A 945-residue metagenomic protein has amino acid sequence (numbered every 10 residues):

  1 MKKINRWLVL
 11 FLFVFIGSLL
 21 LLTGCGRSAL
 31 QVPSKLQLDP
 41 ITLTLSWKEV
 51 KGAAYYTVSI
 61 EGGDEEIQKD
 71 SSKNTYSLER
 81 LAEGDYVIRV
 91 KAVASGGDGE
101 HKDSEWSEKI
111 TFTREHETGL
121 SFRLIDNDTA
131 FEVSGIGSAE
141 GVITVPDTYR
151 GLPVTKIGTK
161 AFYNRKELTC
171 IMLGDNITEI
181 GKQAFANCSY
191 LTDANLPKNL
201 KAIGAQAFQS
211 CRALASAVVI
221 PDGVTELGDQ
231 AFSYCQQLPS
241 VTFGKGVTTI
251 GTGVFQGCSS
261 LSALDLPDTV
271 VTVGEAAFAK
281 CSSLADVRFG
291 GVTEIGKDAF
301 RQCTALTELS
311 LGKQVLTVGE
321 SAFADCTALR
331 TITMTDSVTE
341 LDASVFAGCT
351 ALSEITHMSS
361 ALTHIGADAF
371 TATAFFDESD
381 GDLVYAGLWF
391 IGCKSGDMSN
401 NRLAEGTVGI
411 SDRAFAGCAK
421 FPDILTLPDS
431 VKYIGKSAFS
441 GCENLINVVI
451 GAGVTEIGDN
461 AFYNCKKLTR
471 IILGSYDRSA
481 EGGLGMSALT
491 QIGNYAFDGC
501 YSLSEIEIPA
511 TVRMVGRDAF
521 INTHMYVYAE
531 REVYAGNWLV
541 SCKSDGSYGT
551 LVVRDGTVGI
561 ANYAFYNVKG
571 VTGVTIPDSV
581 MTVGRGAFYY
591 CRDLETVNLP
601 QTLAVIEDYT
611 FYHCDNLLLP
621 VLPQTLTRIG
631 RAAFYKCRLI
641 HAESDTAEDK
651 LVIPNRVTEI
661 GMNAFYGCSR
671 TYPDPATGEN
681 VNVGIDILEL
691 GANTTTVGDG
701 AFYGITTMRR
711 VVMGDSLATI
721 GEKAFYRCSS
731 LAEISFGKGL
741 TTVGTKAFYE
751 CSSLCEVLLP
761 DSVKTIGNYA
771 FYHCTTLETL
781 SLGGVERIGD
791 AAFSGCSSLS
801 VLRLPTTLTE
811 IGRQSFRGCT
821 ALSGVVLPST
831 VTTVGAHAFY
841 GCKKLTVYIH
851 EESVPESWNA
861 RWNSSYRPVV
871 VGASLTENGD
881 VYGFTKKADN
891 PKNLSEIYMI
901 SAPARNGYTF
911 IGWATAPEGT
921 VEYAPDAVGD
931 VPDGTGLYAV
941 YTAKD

Functional and structural regions predicted by a protein language model:
G26-G52, E100-E115: Pro/Thr/Ser/Gly-rich low-complexity, intrinsically disordered linker/stalk tracts
I41-L45, T129-F131, Y898, T935: Structural beta-strand segments of beta-rich domains
S46-K51, G135-I136, A161-F162, F415 (+2 more regions): Acidic, Ser/Thr
E66-S72: Short beta-strand segments within Ig-like beta-sandwich modules, predominantly Fibronectin type-III
L81-G99: Beta-strand-rich modules
L120-S121, D126-D128, S138-T155, K166-E179 (+30 more regions): Structural signature of tandem-repeat unit edges
T159-A161, K182-A184, G204-A207, G228-A231 (+23 more regions): Consensus positions within tandem repeat domains that build extended binding/scaffold surfaces
V219, T333, G381, I472-L473 (+4 more regions): Secondary-structure capping and domain/repeat boundary segments
